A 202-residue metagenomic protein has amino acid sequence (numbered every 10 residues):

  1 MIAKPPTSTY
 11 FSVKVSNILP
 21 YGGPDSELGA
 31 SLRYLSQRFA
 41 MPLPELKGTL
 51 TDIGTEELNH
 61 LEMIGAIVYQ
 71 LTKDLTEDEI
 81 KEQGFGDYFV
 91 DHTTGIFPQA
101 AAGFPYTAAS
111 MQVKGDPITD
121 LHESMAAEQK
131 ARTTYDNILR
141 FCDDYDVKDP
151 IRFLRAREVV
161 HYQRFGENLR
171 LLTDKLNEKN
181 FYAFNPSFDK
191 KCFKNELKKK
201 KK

Functional and structural regions predicted by a protein language model:
M1-K202: Non-heme di-metal
